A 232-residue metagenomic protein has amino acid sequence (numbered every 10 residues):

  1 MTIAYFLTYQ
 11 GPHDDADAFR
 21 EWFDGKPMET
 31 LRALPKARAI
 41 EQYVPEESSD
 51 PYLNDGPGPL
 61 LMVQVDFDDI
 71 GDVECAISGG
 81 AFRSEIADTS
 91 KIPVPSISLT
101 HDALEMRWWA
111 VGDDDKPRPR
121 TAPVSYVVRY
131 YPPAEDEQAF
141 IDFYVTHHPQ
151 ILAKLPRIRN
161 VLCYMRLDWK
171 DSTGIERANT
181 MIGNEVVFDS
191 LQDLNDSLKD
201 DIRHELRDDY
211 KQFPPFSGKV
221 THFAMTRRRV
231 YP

Functional and structural regions predicted by a protein language model:
M1-P232: Macromolecular interaction modules
